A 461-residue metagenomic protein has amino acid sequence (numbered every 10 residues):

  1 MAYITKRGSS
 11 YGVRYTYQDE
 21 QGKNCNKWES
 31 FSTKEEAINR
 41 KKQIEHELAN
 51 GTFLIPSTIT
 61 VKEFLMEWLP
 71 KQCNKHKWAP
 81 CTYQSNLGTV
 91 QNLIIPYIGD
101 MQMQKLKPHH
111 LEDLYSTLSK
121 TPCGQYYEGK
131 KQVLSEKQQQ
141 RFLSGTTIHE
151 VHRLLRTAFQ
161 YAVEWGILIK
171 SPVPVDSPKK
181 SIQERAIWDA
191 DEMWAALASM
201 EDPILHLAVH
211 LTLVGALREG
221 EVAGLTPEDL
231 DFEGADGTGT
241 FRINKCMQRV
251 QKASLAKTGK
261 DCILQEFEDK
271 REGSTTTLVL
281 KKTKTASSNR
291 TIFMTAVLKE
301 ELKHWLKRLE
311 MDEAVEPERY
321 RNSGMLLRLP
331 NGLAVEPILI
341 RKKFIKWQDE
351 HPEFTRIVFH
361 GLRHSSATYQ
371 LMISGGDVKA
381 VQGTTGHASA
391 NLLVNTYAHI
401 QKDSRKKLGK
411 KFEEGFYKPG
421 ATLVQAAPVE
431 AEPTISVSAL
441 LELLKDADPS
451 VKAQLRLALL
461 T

Functional and structural regions predicted by a protein language model:
Y3, Y17, P70-Y161, L333-L339 (+2 more regions): N-terminal core-binding DNA-recognition domain of tyrosine site-specific recombinases/integrases
R7-D113, K307-N322, Y417, A421-I435: N-terminal DNA-binding module of tyrosine recombinases/phage integrases
C123-Y127, A198, D202-L205, G215 (+4 more regions): Short, basic (Lys/Arg/His-rich) helix/loop patches that form interaction surfaces in the mid-to-C-terminal regions
G124-G129, V133-G145, H149-V151, E164-P227 (+3 more regions): Basic, Lys/Arg- and aromatic-enriched nucleic-acid-binding interface segment
K179-K180, I187, K245-R249, T385-K411 (+1 more regions): Catalytic-site neighborhood detector that most strongly recognizes the C-terminal catalytic loop/helix of tyrosine
D229-G237, G375-A398: Short, polar N-cap/turn motifs at the start of nucleic acid-interacting alpha helices
F232-A235, K245-N289, K410-T461: C-terminal secondary-structure termini that scaffold catalytic or DNA-interacting sites
R242, V250-G273, L280-H304, R321-F344: C-terminal catalytic core of Y-nucleophile DNA break-rejoin enzymes
